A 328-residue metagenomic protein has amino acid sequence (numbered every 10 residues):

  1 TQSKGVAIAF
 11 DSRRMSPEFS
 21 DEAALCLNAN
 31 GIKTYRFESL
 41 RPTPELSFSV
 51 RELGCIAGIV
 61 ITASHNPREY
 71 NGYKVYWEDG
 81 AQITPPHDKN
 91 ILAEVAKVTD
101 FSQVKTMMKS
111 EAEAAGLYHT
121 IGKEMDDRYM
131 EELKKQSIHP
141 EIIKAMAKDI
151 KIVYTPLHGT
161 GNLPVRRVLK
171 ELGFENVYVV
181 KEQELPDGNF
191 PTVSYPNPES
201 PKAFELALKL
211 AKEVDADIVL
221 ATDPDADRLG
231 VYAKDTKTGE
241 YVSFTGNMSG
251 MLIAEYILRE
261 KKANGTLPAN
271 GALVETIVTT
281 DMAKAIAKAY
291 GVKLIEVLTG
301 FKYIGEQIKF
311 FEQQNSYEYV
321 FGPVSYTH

Functional and structural regions predicted by a protein language model:
Q2, L25-Y35, L53-A57, F101 (+7 more regions): Secondary-structure transition/capping motifs at alpha-helix termini and the adjoining loop/turn into the next element
K4-D11, K151-V153, A272-V274: Short glycine-rich phosphate-binding loop at a beta-alpha junction
A7-Y70, E175-G230: N-terminal small/polar loop signature for handling phosphorylated ligands or for N-terminal nucleophile
P17-E22, S47-R51, E69-V75, L163-V168 (+5 more regions): Short acidic, glycine/serine/threonine-rich loops at helix termini
A23, G161-V165, A203-L208, D215-A233 (+5 more regions): Extended, hydrophobic alpha-helical segments in both membrane/secreted and soluble proteins
E38, V98-I121, D235-G322: Proline/glycine-rich low-complexity loops and linkers
N71-E205, K209-A211: Gly/Ser/Thr-enriched, mixed-charge loops and adjacent short helices that form phosphate/oxyanion-binding elements
T327-H328: Conserved small/polar residues in nucleotide/adenosyl-binding loops
